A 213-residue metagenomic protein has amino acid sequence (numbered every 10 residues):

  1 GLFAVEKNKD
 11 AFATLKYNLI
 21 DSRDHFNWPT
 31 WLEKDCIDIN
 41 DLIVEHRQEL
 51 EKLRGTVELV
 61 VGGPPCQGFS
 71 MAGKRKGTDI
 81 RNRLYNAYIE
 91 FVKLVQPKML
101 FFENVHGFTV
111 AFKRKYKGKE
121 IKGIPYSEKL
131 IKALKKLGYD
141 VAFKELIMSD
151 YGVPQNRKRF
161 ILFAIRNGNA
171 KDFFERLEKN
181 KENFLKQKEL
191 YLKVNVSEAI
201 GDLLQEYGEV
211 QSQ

Functional and structural regions predicted by a protein language model:
G1-K52, V57: Glycine-rich phosphate-binding loop and adjoining beta1-alpha1-beta2 segment of Rossmann-like nucleotide-binding folds
I37, V61-G62, F102: Redox-cofactor binding/interface segments in oxidoreductases and associated redox assembly factors
E45-V57, F69-Q213: Class I S-adenosyl-L-methionine
P65: Short glycine-/small-residue-rich Rossmann-like dinucleotide-binding loops
